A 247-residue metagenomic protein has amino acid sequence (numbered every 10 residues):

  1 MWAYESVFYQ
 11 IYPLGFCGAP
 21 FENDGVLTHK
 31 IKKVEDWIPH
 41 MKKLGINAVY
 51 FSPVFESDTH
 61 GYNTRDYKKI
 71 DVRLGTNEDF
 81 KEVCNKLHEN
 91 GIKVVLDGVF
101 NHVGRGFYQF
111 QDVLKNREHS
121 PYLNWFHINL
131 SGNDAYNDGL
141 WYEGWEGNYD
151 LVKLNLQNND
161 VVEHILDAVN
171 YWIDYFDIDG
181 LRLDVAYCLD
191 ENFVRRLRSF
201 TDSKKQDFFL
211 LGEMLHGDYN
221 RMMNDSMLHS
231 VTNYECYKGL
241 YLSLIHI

Functional and structural regions predicted by a protein language model:
M1-V7, Y12-N47, V54-N170, Y175 (+3 more regions): Substrate-binding/active-site clefts of carbohydrate-active enzymes
S52, I247: Ser/Thr-glycine-rich phosphate-binding loops at phosphate-binding pockets of nucleotides, nucleotide cofactors
L96, F100, L181, G212: Active-site flanking residues adjacent to catalytic metal/cofactor-binding acidic residues
L114, D184-I245: Active-site-proximal helices and loops of the catalytic beta/alpha 8
